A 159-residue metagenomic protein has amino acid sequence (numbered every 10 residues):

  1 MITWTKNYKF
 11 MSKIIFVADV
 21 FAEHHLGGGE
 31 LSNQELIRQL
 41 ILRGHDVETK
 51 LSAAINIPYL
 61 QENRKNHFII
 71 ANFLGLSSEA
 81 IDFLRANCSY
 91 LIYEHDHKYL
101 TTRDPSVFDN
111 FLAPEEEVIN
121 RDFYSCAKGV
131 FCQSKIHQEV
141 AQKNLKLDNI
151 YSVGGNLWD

Functional and structural regions predicted by a protein language model:
M1-N72: N-terminal pre-catalytic "stem/leader" segment of glycosyltransferase-like enzymes
S32, A71, C132-S134, G155: Replace "coordinates the UDP/GDP/TDP-sugar" with "coordinates nucleotide-activated sugar donors
Y59-D82, S89-Y93: Short N-terminal targeting/anchoring amphipathic segment
G75, K98, I136-Q138: Alpha-helix capping/helix-boundary segments
D82-C88, D122-C126: Short, conserved loop/helix-junction motifs that constitute active-site signature segments in enzyme catalytic cores
E94-D109: A short, histidine- and acid-enriched strand-loop-helix "catalytic/donor-clamping" loop that lines the nucleotide-sugar
N110-V130: Membrane-proximal helix-turn-helix segments that form the acceptor-binding/catalytic region of lipid-linked
Y124-I150, L157-W158: A short, active-site helix/loop in glycosyltransferases that binds the activated sugar's phosphate group
